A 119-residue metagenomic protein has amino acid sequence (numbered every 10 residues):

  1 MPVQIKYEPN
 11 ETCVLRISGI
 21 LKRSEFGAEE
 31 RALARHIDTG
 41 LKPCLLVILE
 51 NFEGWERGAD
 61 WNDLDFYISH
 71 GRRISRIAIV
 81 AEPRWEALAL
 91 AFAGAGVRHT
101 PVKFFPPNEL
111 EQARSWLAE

Functional and structural regions predicted by a protein language model:
P2-E119: Amphipathic, Lys/Arg-enriched alpha-helical "gate/interface" segment within cytosolic domains that mediates
